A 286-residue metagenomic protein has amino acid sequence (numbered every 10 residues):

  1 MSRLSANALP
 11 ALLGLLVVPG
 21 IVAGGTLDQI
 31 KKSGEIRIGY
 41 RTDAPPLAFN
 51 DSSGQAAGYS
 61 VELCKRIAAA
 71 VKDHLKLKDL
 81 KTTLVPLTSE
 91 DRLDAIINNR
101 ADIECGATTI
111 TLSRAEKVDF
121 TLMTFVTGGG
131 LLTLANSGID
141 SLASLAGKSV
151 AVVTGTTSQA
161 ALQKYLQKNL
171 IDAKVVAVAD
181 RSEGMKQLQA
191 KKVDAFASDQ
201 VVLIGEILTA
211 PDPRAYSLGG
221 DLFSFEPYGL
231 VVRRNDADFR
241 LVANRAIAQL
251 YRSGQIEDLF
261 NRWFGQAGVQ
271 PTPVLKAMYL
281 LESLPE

Functional and structural regions predicted by a protein language model:
K31, T157-V176, R214-Y216, I247-E286: Ligand-binding clefts/hinges and TM-proximal coupling segments of bilobed small-molecule sensing domains
K31-E104: Extracytoplasmic small-molecule ligand-binding "clamshell" domains of the periplasmic binding protein/Venus flytrap
Y40-A44, V85-E90, N99-T111, A135 (+5 more regions): Beta->alpha turn/N-cap motifs
T42-D43, F125-A135, Q200, I207-I247 (+1 more regions): Periplasmic-binding protein-like
S52, K65-L80, S158-A177, I207-D212: Ligand-binding cleft/hinge of the Venus flytrap
L77-D94, S137, V175-Q187, S224-E226: Short helix-initiation/N-cap motifs at beta->coil->alpha
E90-D91, C105-K117, A161-K168, Q189-A190 (+2 more regions): A ligand-binding cleft/hinge motif common to bilobed small-molecule-binding domains
T133-V150: Flexible hinge/capping segments at coil-to-helix
